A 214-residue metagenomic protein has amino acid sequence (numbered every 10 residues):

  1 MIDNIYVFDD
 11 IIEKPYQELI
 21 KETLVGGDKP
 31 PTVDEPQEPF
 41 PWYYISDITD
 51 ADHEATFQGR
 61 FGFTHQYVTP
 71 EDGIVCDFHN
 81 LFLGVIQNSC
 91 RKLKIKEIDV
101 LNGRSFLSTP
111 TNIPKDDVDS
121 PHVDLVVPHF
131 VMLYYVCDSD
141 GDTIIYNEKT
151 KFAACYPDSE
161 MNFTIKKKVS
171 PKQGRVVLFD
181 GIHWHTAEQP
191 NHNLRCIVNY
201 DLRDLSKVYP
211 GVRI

Functional and structural regions predicted by a protein language model:
M1-E97: Non-heme Fe(II)/2-oxoglutarate
C76-H79, L83, Q87-I214: Catalytic core of non-heme Fe(II) oxygenases with the double-stranded beta-helix
